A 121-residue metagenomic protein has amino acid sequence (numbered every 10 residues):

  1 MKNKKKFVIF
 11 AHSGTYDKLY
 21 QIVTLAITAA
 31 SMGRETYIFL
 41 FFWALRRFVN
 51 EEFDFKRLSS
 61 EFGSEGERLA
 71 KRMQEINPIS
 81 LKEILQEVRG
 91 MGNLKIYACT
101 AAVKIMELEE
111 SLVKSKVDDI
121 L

Functional and structural regions predicted by a protein language model:
K4-V8: Extreme N-terminal starter segment of soluble prokaryotic enzymes
I9-Y20, F48-V49: Short, glycine-rich nucleotide/cofactor-binding loops
Y20-M32, I38: Histidine-anchored nucleotide/phosphate-binding helix
T36-F42, Y97-C99: Short internal beta-strands
F42-R46, A102-V103: Short beta-alpha junction loops
L45-R57: N-terminal beta-loop-helix "entrance" segment that forms/cooperates in small-molecule cofactor or anionic ligand
K56-G90: A glycine-rich helix N-cap at a beta->alpha junction
S80-L121: A charged, amphipathic interaction segment
